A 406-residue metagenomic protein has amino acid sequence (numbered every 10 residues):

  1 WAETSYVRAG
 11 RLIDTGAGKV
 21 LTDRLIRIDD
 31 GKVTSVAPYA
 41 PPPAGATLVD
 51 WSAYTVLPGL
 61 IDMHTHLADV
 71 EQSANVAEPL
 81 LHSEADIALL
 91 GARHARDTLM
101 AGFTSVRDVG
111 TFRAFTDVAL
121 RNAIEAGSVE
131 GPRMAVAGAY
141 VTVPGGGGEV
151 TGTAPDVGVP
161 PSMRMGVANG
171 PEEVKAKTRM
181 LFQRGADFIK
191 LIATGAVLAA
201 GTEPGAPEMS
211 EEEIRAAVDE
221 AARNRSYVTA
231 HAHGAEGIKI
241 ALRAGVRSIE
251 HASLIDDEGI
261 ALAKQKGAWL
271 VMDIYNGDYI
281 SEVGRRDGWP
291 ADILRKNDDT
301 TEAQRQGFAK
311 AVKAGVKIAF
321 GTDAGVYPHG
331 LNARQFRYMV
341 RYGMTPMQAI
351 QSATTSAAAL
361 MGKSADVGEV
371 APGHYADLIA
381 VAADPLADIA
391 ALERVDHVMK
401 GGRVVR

Functional and structural regions predicted by a protein language model:
L12, A17-L57, N75: Histidine-rich, glycine-flanked metal-binding segment
W51-N122, A126-S128, P144-G145, E212 (+2 more regions): Metal-associated gating/positioning segment near the N- to mid-region
D69-I87, P144-M163, V197-E211, K266-T301: Active-site gating loops and adjacent loop-to-helix segments of metal-dependent hydrolytic enzymes
Q72, G147, A199-G201, I238-A244 (+5 more regions): Histidine/acidic-residue-rich catalytic or RNA/ligand-binding cores of hydrolases and nuclease-related proteins
P79, R223-Y227, G288-D292, D298-P385: His/Asp/Glu-enriched, well-ordered alpha-helical/loop segment that forms or immediately abuts the divalent-metal
L90-F115, E130-Y140, A186-V197, Y227 (+3 more regions): Divalent metal-dependent hydrolysis catalytic cores, especially in the metallo-beta-lactamase
N122-Y140, P204-A230, G267, V271-I274: Alpha-helix-loop-beta-strand connector modules within alpha/beta enzyme cores
P160-A244: Metal-dependent enolase-superfamily TIM-barrel catalytic cores that perform enediolate-based chemistry
